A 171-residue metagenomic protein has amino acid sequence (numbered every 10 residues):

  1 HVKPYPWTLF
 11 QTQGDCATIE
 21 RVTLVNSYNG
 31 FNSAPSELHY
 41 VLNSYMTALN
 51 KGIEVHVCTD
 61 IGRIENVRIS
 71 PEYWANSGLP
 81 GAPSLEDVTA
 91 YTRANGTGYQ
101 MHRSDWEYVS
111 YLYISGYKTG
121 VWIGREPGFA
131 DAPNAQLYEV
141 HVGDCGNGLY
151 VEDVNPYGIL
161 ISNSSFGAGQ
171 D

Functional and structural regions predicted by a protein language model:
H1-D171: Extracellular/periplasmic carbohydrate-active domains that bind, remodel, or depolymerize complex polysaccharides
